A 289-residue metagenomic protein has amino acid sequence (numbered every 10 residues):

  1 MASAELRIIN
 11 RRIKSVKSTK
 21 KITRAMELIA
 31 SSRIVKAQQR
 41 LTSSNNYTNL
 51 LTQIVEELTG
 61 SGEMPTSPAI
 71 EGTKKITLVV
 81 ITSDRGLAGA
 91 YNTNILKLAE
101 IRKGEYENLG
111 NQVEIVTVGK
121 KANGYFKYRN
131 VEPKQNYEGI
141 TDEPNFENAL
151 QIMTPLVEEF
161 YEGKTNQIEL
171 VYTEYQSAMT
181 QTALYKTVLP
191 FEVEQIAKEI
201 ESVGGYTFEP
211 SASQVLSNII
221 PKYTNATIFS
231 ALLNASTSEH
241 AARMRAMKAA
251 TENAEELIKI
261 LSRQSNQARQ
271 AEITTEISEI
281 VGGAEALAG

Functional and structural regions predicted by a protein language model:
M1-G289: C-terminal beta-strand-loop-alpha-helix "lid" module of Rossmann-like NAD(P)-dependent dehydrogenases
